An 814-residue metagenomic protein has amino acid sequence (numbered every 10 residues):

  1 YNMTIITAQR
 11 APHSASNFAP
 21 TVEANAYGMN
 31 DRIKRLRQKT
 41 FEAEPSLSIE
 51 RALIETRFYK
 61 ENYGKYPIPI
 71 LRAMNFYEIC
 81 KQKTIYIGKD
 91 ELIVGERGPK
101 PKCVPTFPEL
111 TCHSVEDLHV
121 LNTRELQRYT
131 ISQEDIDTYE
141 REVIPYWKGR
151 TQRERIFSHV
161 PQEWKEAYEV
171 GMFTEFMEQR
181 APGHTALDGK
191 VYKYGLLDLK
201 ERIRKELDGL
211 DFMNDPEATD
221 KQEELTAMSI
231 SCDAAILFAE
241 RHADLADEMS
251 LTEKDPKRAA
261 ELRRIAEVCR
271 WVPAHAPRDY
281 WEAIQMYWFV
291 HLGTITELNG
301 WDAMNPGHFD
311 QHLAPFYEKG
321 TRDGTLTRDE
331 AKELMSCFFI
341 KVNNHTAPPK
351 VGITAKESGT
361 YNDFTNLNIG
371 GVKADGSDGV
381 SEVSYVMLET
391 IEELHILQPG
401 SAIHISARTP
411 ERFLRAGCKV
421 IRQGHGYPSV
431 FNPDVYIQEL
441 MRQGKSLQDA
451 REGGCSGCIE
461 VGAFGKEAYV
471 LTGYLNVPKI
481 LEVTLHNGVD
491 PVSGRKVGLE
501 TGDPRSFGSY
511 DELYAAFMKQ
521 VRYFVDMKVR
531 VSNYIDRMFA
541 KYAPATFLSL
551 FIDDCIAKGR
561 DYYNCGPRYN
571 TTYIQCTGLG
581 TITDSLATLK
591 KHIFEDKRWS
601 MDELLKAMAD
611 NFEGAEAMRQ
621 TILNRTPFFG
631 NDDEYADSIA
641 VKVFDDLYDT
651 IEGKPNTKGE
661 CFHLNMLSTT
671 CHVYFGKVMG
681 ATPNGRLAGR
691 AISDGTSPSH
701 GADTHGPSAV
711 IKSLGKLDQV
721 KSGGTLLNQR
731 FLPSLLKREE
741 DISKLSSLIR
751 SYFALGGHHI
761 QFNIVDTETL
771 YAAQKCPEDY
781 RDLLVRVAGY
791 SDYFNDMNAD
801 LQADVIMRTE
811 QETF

Functional and structural regions predicted by a protein language model:
T4-A227, K257, E261-R264, V268 (+1 more regions): Conserved catalytic cores of very large enzyme subunits
T226-L237: Extended non-globular scaffold/tether segments
A235-A239, H308-F309: Helix-boundary capping/turn motifs
M249-R258: A conserved hydrophobic secondary-structure block that centers on an alpha-helix together with its immediately flanking
